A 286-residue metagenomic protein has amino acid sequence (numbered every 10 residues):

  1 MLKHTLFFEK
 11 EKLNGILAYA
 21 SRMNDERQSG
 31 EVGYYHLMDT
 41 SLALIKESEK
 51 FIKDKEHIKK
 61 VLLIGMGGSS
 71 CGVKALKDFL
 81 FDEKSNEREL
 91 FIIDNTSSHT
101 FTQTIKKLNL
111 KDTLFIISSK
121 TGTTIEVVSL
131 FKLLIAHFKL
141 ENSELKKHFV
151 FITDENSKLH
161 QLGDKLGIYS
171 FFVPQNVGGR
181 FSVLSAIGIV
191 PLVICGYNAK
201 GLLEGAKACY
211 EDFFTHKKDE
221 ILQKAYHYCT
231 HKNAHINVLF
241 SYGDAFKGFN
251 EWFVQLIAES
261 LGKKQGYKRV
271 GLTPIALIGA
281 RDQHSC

Functional and structural regions predicted by a protein language model:
M1-K53: Extended, charge-enriched "interface" segments that sit outside catalytic cores
K10, N142, G262-K263: Non-transmembrane, aqueous-exposed alpha-helical and coiled segments at domain scale
G30-G33, F51, Y197-G201, E211-C286: Acidic catalytic cores of enzymes that act on phosphate-bearing nucleotides/polynucleotides
G30-M38, I58-L62, D282: Glycine-/proline-rich flexible loop or hinge segments
G33-Y35, S69, F91, H99 (+5 more regions): Flexible, active-site-adjacent loop/turn segments at secondary-structure boundaries
M38-L44, F91-D94, T215-K217, I275-A276: Short, flexible loop segments at the rims of nucleotide/cofactor-binding pockets, characterized by
L44-S48, F101, D282: Amphipathic coiled-coil/heptad-repeat helices and related helical stalk/stem segments that mediate oligomerization
K53-F214: Glycine-rich phosphate-binding loops that contact phosphosugars or nucleotide phosphates
